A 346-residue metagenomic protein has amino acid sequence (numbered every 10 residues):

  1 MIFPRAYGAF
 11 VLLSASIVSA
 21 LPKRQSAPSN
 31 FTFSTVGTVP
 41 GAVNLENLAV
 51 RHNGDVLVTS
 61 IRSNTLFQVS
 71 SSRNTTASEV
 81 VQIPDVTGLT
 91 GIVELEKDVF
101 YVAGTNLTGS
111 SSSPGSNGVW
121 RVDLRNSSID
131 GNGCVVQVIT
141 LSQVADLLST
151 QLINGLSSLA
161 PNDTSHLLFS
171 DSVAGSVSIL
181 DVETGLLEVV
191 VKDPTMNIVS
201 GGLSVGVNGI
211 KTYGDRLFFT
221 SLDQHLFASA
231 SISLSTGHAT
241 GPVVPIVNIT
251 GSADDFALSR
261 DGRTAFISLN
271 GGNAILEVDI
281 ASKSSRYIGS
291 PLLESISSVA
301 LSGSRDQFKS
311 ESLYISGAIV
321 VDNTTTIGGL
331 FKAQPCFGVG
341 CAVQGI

Functional and structural regions predicted by a protein language model:
M1-R24: Fungal secretory targeting signals
N30-V36, S113-D163: Asp-box/WD-like beta-propeller blade repeats and closely related beta-sheet repeat scaffolds
F31-V39, T75-Q82, V136-L147, L186-G201 (+2 more regions): A short beta-strand motif characteristic of beta-propeller blades
T38-N53, I83-G109, Q143-H166, T195-L217 (+4 more regions): Beta-rich, blade/repeat-based domains predominating in secreted/periplasmic proteins but also intracellular
I61, T105-L107, L124, P161 (+8 more regions): Short loop/turn segments immediately following the C-termini of beta-strands
N64-F67, T108-S111, N117-V119, G175-S178 (+4 more regions): Structural signal for beta-propeller blades
S70-T75, D123-S128, D181-G185, S231-G237 (+2 more regions): Short loop/turn segments that connect beta-strands within beta-propeller blades
A300-I346: Blade-level signature of beta-propeller repeat domains, shared across WD40, Kelch, NHL, RCC1 and BNR/Asp-box propellers
